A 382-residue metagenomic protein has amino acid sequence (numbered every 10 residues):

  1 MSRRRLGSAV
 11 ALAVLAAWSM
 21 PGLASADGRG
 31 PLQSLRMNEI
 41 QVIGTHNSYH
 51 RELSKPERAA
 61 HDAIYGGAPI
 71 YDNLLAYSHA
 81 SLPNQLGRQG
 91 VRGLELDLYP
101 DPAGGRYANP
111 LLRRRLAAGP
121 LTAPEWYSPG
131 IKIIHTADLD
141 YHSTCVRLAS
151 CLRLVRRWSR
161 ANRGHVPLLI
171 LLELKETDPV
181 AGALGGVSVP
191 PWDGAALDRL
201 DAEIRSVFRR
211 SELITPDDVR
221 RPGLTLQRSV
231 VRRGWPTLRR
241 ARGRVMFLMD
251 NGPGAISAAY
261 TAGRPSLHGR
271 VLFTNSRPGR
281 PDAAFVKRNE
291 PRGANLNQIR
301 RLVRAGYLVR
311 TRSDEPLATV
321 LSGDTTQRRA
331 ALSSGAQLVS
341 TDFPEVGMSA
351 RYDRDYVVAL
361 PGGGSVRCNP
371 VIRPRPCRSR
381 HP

Functional and structural regions predicted by a protein language model:
S2-A26, D97: Secretory targeting and sorting signals
D27-P382: Catalytic cores of phosphodiester-bond hydrolases, prominently lipid phosphodiesterases
